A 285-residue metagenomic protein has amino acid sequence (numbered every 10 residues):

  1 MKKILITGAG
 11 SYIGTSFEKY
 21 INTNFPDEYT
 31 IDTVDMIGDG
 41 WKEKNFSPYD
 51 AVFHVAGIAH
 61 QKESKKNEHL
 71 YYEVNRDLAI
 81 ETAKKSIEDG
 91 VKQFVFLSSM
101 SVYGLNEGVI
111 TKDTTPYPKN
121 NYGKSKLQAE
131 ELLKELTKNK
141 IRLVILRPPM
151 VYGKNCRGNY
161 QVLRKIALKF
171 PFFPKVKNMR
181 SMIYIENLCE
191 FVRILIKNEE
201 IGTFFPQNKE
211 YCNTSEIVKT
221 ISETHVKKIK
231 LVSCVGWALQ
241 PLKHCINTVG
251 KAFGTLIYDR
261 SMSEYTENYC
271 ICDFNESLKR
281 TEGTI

Functional and structural regions predicted by a protein language model:
I4-N22: N-terminal Rossmann NAD(P)H-binding glycine-rich loop of SDR-like oxidoreductase domains
G38-K85, Y103: NAD(P)H-binding glycine-rich loop region in Rossmannoid oxidoreductase-like domains and their noncatalytic homologs
S64, K165-I183, N187, F205: A conserved pocket-lining segment of Rossmann-fold NAD(P)-dependent short-chain dehydrogenase/reductase
Y72-A79, V95-S98, S125-K126, S181: Short alpha-helix in the Rossmann-fold core of NAD(P)-dependent oxidoreductases
E73, E107-V151, F172: Catalytic helix-loop patch of NAD(P)-dependent Rossmann-fold dehydrogenases
I80-N121, V144: Conserved Rossmann-fold NAD(P)-dependent oxidoreductase catalytic core, especially the SDR/UDP-sugar
Y103, V144-V162: Flexible, glycine-rich beta-alpha linker
F191, L195-V249, F274-I285: Mid/C-terminal beta-alpha module of Rossmann-like enzyme folds, strongest in SDR-family dehydrogenases/epimerases
